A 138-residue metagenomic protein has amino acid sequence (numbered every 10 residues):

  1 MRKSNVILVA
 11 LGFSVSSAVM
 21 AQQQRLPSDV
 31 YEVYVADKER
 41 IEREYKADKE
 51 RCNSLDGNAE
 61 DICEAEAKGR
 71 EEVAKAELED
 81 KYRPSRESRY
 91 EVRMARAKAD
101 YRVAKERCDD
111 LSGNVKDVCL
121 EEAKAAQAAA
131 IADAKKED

Functional and structural regions predicted by a protein language model:
M1-I7: Bacterial N-terminal signal peptides that target proteins for export
L8-S16: Bacterial N-terminal signal peptides
A18-D138: Mitochondrial intermembrane space
